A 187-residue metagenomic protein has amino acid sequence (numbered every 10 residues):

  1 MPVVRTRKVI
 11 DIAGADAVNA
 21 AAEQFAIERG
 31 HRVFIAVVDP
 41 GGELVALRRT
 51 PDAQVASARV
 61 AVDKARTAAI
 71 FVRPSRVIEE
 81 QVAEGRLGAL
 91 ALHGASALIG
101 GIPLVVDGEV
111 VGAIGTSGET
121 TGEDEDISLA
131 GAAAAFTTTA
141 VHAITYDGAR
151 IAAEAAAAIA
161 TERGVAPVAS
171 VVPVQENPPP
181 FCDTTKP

Functional and structural regions predicted by a protein language model:
M1-P187: Flexible, solvent-exposed loop/hinge segments and secondary-structure transition points
